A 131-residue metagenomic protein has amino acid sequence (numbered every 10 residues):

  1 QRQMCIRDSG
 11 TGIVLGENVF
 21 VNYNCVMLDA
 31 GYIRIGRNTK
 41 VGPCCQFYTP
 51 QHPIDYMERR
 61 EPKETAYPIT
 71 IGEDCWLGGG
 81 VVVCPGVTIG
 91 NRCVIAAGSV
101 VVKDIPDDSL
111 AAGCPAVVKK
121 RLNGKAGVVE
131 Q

Functional and structural regions predicted by a protein language model:
R2-I6: Short, small-residue-biased leader/transition segments that mark boundaries at the very start of proteins
R7-G16, F20-T88, C114-P115, K120-Q131: Flexible, glycine/small-residue-enriched loop-and-beta-strand segment within the central core of proteins
R34, W76, V94-A96, V100 (+1 more regions): A generic "structured core" feature
K40, C93-V94: Short alpha-helix at the nucleotide-sugar/activated-sugar donor binding site of glycosyltransferases and closely
T88-G90, I105: Extended beta-solenoid/beta-helix repeat architectures
P106-D107, A112-P115: Acidic, glycine-centered active-site loop in nucleotide-sugar glycosyltransferases
